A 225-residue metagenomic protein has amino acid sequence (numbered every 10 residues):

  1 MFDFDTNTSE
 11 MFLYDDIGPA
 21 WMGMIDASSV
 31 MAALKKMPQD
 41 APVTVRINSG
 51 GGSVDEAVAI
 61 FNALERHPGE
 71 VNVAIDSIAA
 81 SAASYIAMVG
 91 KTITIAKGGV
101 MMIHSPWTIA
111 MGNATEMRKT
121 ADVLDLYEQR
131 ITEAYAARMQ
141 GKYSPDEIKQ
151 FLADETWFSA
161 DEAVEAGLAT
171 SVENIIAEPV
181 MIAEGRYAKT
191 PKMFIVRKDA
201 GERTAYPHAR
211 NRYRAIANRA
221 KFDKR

Functional and structural regions predicted by a protein language model:
M1-A82, V89-R225: N-terminal organellar transit peptides
